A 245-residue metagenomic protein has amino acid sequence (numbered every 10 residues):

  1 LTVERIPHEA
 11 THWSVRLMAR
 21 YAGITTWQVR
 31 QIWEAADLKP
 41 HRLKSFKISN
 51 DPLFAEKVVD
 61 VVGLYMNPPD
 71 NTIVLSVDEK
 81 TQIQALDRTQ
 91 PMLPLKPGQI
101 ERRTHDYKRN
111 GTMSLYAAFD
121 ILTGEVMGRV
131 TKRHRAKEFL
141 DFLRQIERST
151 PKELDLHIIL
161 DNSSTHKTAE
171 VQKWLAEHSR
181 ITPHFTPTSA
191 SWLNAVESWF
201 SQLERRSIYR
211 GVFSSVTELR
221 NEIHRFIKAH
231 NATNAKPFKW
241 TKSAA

Functional and structural regions predicted by a protein language model:
L1-N50, I73, E79-A85: Conserved short alpha-helical interface segments
R20, V58-R144: Extended, low-complexity cationic-aromatic segments
R102-Y107, E177-A195, G211-F213: RNase H-like polynucleotidyl transferase catalytic core
M113, L160-N162, H184-R206, S215-L219: RNase H-like two-metal-ion nuclease catalytic core shared by retroviral integrases and related mobile-element nucleases
L154-H166: Acidic/histidine-rich, metal-coordinating catalytic segments
T168-E177: Short, aromatic/basic amphipathic alpha-helical patches
E197-A245: C-terminal anion-handling pockets and recognition modules
